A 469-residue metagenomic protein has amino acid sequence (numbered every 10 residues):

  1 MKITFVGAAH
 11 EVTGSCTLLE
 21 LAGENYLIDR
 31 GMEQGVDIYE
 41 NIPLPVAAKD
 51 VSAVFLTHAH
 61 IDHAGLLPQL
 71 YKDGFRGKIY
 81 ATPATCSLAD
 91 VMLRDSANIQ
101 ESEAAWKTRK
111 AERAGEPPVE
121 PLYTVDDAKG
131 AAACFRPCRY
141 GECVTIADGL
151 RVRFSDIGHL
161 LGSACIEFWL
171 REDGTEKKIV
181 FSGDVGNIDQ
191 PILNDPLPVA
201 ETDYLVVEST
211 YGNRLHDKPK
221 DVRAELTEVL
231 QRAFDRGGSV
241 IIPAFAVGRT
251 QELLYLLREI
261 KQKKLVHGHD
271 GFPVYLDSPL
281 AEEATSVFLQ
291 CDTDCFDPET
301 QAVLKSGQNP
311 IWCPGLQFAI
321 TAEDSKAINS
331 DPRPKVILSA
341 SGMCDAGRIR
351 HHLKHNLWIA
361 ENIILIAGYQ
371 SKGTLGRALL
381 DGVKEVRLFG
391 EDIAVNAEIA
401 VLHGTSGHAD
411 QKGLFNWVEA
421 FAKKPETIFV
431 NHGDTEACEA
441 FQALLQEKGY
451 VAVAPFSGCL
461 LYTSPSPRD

Functional and structural regions predicted by a protein language model:
A8-A9, R30-M32, A84, L160 (+7 more regions): Active-site metal-binding loops of divalent metal-dependent hydrolases
A9-V12, L21-G77, A81-A133, V185-D195 (+4 more regions): Pre-active-site segment of Zn-dependent metallo-hydrolases
L21, C138-L197: Catalytic core of the metallo-beta-lactamase
S96-L160, D292-P332: Metallo-beta-lactamase
E101-A104, V287-Q308, L375-V395: Acidic, Ser/Thr-rich peripheral helices and adjacent loops at domain boundaries
C165, G186-D277, I363-G368, E385-V451: Cap/insert and terminal regions of metallo-dependent hydrolase folds
V229-V240, A244-A367: Hard-cation-handling environments
Y462-D469: Conserved small/polar residues in nucleotide/adenosyl-binding loops
